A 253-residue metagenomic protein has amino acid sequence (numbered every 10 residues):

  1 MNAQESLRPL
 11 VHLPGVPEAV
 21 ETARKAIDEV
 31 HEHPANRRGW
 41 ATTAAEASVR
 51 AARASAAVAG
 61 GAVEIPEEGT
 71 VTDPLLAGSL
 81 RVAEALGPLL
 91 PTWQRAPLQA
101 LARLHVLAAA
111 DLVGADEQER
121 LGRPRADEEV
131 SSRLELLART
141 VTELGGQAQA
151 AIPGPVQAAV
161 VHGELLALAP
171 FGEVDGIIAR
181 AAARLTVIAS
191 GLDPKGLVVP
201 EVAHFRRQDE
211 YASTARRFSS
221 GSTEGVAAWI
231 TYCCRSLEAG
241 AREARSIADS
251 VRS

Functional and structural regions predicted by a protein language model:
M1-S253: FIC/Doc superfamily catalytic core
